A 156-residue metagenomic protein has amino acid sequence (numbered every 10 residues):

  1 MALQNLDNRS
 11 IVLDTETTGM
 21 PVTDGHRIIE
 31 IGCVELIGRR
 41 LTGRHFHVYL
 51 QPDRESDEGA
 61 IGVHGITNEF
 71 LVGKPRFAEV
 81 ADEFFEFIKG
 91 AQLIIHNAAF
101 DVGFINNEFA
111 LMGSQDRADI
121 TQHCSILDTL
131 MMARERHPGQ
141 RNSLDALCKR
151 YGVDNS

Functional and structural regions predicted by a protein language model:
M1-H123, H137-S156: Conserved non-catalytic scaffold segment of RNase H-like nuclease domains
I120-M132: Histidine/lysine/aspartate-rich catalytic loop segments that bind and position anionic ligands
